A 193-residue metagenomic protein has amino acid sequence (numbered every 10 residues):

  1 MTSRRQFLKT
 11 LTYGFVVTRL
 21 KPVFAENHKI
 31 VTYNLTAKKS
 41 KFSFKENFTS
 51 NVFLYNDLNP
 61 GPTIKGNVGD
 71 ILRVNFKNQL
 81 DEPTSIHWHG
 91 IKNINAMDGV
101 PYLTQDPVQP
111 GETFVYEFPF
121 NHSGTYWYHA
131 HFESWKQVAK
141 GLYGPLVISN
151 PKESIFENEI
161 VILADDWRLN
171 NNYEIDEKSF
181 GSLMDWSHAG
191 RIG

Functional and structural regions predicted by a protein language model:
M1-F15: N-terminal secretory signal peptides and thylakoid transit peptides that target proteins across membranes
F15-V16, S134: Residue-level detector of secondary-structure transition/capping positions
F24-G193: Histidine-centered copper-binding motifs that mark active-site loops of extracellular/periplasmic copper enzymes
